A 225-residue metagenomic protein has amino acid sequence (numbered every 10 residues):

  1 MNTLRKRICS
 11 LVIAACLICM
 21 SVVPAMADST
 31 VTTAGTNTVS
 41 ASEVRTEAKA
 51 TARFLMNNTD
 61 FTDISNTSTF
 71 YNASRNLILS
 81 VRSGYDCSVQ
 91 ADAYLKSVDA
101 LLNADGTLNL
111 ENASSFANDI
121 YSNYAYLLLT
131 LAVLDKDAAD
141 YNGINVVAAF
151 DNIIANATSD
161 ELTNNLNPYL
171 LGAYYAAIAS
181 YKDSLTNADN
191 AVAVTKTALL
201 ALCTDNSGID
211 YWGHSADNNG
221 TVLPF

Functional and structural regions predicted by a protein language model:
M1-N2, A191: Coiled-coil-like amphipathic alpha-helices with heptad-repeat character
N2-M26: Sec-dependent N-terminal signal peptides of Gram-positive bacterial secreted proteins and lipoproteins
L4, V31-A34, S159, N187: N-terminal compositionally biased, intrinsically disordered segments and leader/signal-like regions
I13, V31, T38-T46: Composition-driven recognition of long, C-terminal low-complexity regions enriched in serine/threonine
S21-V39: Sec-dependent signal peptide cleavage junction
S40-D63, V89-S114, Y141-N164, T186-H214: Long, well-ordered core segments of solenoidal/helical folds
F61-C87, N112-A139, D160-A188, D205-F225: An alpha-helical repeat/solenoid feature that recognizes helix-turn-helix modules
